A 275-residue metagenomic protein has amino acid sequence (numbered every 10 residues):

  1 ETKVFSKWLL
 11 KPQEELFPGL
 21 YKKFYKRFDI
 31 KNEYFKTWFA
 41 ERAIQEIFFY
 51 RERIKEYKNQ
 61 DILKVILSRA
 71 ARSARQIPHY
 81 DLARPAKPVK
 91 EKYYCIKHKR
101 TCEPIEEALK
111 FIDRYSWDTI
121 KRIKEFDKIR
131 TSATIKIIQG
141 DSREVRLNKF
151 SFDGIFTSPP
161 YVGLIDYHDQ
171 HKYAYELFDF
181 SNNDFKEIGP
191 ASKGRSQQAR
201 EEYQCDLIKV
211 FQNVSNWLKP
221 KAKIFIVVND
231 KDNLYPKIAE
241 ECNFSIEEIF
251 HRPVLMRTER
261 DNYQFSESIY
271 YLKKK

Functional and structural regions predicted by a protein language model:
E1-K7, S151-A174: Internal hydrophobic scaffold segments of catalytic domains
E1-R53, F180-K193: Conserved phosphoryl-transfer catalytic core
I30-R42, Q197-Y203, I224-D230: Acceptor-substrate binding/catalytic loop of class I
F35, P160-D206: Mobile active-site "lid"/loop adjacent to the S-adenosyl-L-methionine
A40-F156, V162-I165: SAM-dependent nucleic-acid methyltransferase catalytic core
E52, Y167-Q170, K237-A239: Short amphipathic alpha-helical segments
Q204-P220, A239: A short glycine-rich, Lys/Arg-flanked "PGG" loop and its adjoining helix->strand segment in the class I
N229-K275: Class I S-adenosyl-L-methionine
